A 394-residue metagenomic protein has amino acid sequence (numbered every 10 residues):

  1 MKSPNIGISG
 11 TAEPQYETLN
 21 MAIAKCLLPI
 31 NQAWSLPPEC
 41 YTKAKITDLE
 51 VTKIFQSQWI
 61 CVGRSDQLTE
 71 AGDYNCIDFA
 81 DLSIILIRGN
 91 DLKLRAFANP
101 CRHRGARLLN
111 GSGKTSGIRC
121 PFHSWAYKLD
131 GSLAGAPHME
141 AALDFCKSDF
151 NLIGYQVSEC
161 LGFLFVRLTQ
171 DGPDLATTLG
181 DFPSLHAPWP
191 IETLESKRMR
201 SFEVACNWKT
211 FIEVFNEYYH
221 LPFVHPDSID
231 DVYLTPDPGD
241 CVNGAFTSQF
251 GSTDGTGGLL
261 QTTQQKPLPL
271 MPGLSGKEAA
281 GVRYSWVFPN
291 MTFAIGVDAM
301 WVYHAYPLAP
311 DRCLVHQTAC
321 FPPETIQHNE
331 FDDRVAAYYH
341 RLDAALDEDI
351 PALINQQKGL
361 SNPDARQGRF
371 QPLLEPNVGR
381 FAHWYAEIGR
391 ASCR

Functional and structural regions predicted by a protein language model:
K2-P100, R104-G111, Y155-C160: N-terminal pre-ligand scaffold of iron-sulfur
I8, I87-R88, K93, S158 (+2 more regions): C-terminal catalytic domain of Rieske-type non-heme iron oxygenases
T18-C26, L129, D181-S184, G276-K277: Short, flexible segments with low predicted structural confidence
P37, E50, G63-R64, D144-C146 (+3 more regions): Short, solvent-exposed coil/turn linker segments
Q56-L68, A136-A141, Y284-P289: Short Pro/Gly-enriched beta-strand edge/turn motifs at strand-loop
V62-E70, C146-K147, A280-Y284, T318: Short linear motifs in intrinsically disordered
Q67-Q170, A176-S184: Rieske [2Fe-2S] iron-sulfur-binding domain
